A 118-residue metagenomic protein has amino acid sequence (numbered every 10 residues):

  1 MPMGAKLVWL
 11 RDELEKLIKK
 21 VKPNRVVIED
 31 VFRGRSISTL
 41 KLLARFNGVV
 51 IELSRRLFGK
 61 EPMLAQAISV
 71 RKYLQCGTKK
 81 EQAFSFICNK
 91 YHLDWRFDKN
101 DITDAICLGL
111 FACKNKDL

Functional and structural regions predicted by a protein language model:
M1-L118: Phosphate- and other anionic-substrate recognition elements at nucleic-acid/protein interfaces
